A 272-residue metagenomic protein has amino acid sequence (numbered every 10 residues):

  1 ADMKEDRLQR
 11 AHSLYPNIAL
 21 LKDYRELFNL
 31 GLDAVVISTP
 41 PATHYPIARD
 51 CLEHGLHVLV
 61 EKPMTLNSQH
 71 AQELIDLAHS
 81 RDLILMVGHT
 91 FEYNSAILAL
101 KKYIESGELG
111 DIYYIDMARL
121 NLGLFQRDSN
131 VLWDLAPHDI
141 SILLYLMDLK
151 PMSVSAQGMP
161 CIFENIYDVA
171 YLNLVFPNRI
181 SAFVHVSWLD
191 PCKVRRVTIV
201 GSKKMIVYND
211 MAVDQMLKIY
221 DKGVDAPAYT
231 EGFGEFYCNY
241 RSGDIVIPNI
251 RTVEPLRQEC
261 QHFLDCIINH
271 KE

Functional and structural regions predicted by a protein language model:
A1-H54, Q72, P255, C266: N-terminal glycine-/serine-/threonine-rich beta1-alpha1-beta2 phosphate-ribose binding loop of Rossmann-like
K22-R25, R119, M159: Conserved SAM/SAH-binding loop
L32-A34, P40-P41, Y45-E92: Beta-strand-loop-alpha-helix segment that lines the small-molecule cofactor/substrate pocket of alpha/beta enzymes
I75, K101, L144, N173 (+1 more regions): Non-transmembrane alpha-helical segments in soluble domains of secreted/periplasmic/extracellular proteins
M86-H89, I115-A118, A156: Short glycine/serine/threonine-enriched helix-capping/active-site loop that flanks the nucleotide-sugar donor pocket
T90, K203-E272: C-terminal glycine/acidic-rich active-site capping loop/insertion
S95-M117: Rossmann-like NAD(P)H-binding beta-loop-alpha module
L122-C192, T198, A212: Rossmann-like dinucleotide-binding domain that binds NAD(P)(H)
